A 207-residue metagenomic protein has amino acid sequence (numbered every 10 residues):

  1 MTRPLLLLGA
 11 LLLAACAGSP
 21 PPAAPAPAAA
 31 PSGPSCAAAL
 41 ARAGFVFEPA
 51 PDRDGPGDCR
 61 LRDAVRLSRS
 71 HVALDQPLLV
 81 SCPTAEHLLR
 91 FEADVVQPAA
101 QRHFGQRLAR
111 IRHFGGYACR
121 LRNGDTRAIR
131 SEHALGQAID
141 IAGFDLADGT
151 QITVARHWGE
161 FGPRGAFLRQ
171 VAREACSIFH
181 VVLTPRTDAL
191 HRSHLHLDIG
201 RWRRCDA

Functional and structural regions predicted by a protein language model:
M1-L6: Bacterial N-terminal signal peptides that target proteins for export
L12-A15: C-terminal motif of bacterial Sec signal peptides marking the signal peptidase cleavage site
A17-P20: Bacterial signal peptide processing site
A23-A38, R42-A43: N-terminal targeting peptides, primarily Sec-dependent signal peptides and immediately adjacent pre/propeptide regions
P27-P34, C82-F91, G162-A166: Soluble non-cytosolic domains of exported or imported proteins
C36-I111: Active-site acidic/histidine clusters and adjacent loop/turn architecture that either coordinate catalytic ions
E48, P56-G57, R62-A64, S68 (+4 more regions): Catalytic cores and adjacent binding grooves of peptidoglycan-active enzymes
R102-G136: Active-site-adjacent substructure of cysteine-protease-like catalytic cores
